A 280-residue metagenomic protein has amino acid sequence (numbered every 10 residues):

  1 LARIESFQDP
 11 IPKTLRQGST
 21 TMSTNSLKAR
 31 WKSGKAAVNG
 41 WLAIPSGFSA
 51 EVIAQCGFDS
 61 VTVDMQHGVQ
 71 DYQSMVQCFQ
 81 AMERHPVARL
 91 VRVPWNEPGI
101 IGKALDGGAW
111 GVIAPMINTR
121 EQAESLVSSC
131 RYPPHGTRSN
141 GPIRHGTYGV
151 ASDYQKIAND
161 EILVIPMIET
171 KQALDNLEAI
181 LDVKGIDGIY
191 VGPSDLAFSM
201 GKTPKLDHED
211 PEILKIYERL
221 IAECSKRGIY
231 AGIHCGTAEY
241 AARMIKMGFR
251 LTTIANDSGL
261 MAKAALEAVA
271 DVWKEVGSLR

Functional and structural regions predicted by a protein language model:
L1-T21: Short, Lys/Arg-enriched N-terminal segments with co-localized hydrophobic residues within the first ~10-30 amino acids
G18-R280: Expand to "…catalyze enediolate/carbanion chemistry for C-C bond making/breaking, isomerization, decarboxylation
